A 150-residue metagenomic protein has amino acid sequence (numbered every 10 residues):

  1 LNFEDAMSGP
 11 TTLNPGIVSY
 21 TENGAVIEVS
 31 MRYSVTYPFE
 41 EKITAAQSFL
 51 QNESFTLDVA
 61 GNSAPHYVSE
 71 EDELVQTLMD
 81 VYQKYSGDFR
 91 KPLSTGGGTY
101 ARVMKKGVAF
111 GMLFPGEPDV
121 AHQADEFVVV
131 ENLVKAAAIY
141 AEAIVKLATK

Functional and structural regions predicted by a protein language model:
L1, Y67-V81: Short, low-order "capping/linker" segments at domain edges
L1-S34: Midchain, well-structured core segments that form catalytic/ion-binding scaffolds
T12, V18-N23, M79-Y82, S86-L147: Zn-dependent metallopeptidase/amidohydrolase metal-coordination segment
R32-S34, S63-S69: Short, contiguous acidic/charged loop-to-helix segments that flank catalytic cores in large enzymes
E41-Q51: Short amphipathic alpha-helices in soluble, non-transmembrane regions that often serve as interface/regulatory elements
Q51, Y67-E70, D125, E131: Generic C-terminus detector
N52-G61: Conserved short beta-strand edge segments in small beta-sheet-based binding/regulatory domains
